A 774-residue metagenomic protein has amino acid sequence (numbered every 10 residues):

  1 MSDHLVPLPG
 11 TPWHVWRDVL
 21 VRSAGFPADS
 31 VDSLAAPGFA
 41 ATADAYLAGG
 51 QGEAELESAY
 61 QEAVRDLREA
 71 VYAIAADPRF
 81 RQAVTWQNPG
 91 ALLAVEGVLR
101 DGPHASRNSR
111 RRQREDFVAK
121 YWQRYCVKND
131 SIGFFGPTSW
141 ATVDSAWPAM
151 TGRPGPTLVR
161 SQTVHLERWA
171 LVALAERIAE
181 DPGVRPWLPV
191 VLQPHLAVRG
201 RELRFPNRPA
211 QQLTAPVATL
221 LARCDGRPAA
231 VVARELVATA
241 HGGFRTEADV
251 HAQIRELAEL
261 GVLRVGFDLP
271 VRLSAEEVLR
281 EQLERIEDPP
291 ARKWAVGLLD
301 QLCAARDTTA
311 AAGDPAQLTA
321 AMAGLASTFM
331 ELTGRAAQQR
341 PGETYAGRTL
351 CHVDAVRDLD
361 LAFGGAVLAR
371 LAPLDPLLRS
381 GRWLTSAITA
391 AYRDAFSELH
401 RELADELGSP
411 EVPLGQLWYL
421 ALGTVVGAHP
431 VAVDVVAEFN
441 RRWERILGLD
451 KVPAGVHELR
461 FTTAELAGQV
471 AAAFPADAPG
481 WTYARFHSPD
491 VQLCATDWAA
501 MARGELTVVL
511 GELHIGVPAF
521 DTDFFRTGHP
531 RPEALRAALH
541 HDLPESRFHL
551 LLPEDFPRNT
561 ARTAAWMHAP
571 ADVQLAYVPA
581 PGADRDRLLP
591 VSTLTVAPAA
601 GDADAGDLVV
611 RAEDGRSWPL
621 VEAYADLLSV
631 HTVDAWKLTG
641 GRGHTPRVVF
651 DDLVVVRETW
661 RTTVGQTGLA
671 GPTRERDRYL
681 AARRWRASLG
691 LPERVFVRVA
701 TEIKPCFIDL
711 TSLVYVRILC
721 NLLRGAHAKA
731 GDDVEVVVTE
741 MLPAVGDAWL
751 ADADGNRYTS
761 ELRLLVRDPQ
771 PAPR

Functional and structural regions predicted by a protein language model:
M1-L158, D249-S546, D732, V736-R774: Type-3 copper protein
E115-R223: Acidic, low-complexity/disordered tracts enriched in E/D and polar residues
L203-A210, T219-C224, T246-L257, L263 (+1 more regions): Basic, Lys/Arg-rich alpha-helical nucleic-acid-recognition elements, primarily the DNA-binding modules of transcription
R204-P216, D405-L414, S617-D626: Short amphipathic beta-strand/extended segments with alternating polar/hydrophobic composition
P206, T214-L220, R234-V237, L377-R382: Glycine- and acidic
L221-V231, E235, H241-G243: Short capping segments at the starts of secondary-structure elements
A495-K729, E735-A744, D752, N756-P771: C-terminal structured domains
